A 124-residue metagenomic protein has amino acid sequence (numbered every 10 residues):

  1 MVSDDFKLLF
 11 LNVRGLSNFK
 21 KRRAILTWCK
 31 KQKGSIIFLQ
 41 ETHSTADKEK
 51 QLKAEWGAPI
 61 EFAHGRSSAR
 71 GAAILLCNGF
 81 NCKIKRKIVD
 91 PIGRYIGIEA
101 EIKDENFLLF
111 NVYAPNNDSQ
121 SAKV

Functional and structural regions predicted by a protein language model:
M1-V124: A shared catalytic/ligand-binding motif for oxyanion handling
